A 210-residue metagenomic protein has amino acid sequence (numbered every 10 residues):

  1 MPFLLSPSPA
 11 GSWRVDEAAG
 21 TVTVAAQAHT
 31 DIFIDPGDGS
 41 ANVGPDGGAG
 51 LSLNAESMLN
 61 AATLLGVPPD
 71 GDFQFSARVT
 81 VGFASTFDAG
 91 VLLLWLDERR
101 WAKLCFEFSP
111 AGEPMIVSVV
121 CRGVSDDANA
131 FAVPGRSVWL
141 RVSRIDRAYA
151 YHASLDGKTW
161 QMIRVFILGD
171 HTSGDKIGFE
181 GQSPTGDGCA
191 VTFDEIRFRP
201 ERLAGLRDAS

Functional and structural regions predicted by a protein language model:
M1-S210: Extracellular glycan-recognition regions
